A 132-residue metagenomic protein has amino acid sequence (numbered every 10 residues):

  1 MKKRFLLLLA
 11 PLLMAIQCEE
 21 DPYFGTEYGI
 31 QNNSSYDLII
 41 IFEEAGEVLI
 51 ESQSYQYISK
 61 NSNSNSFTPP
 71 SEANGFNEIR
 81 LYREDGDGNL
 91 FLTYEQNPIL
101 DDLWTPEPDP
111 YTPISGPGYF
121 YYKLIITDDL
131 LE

Functional and structural regions predicted by a protein language model:
M1-C18: Sec-dependent bacterial lipoprotein signal peptides
K2-K3, K60, K123: Context-gated lysine
K3, A15, Y23-G25, S66: Sparse, context-dependent recognition of short Cys/His-centered cofactor- or disulfide-binding micro-motifs
C18-G29, I41-L49, E72-E132: Intrinsically disordered, low-complexity segments enriched in small/polar residues
S35-A73: Post-signal-peptide N-terminal segment of Sec-exported extracytoplasmic proteins
